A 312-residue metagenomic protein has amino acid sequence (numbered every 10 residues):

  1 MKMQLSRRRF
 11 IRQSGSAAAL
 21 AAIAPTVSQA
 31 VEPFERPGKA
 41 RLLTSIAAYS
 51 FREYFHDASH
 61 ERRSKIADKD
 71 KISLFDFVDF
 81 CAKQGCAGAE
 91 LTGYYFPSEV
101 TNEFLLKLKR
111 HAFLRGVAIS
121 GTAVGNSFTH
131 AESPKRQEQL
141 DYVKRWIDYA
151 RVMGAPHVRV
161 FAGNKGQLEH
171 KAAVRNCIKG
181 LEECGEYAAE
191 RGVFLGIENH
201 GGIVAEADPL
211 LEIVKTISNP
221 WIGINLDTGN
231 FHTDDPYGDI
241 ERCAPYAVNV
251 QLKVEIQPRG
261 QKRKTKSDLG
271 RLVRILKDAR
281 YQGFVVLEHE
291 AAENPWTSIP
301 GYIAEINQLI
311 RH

Functional and structural regions predicted by a protein language model:
M1, R280-E290: Short helix/strand-capping connector loops at secondary-structure junctions
K2-V152, A172, K179, A189 (+5 more regions): N-terminal pre-domain/capping segments
I46, I119-G121, R159, I197 (+2 more regions): Hydrophobic residues in well-ordered beta-strands that form the structural core
A58, G88-A89, K179-I275: Acidic/histidine-rich catalytic cores of soluble enzymes
C86, A150, A155, A247 (+1 more regions): A structural motif
Y95, G125-N126, H157, N164-K165 (+2 more regions): Conserved beta-strand edge residues that scaffold enzyme active sites
V117, V193, A279-G283: A short helix->loop->beta-strand "cap" motif at the edges of active sites that frequently abuts
A150-H170, R191-H200, V286-L287: Active-site groove signature of glycoside hydrolases
